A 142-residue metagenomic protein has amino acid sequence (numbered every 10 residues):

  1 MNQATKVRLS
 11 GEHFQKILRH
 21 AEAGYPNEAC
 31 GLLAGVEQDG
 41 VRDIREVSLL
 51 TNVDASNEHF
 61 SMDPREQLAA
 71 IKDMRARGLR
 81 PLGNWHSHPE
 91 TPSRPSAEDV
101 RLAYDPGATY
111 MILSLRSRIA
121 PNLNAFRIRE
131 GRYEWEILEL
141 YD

Functional and structural regions predicted by a protein language model:
M1-P81, E90-D142: Conserved beta-strand-loop surface patch within small alpha/beta domains used for substrate/adaptor or ligand engagement
S87: Short, well-ordered beta-to-alpha junction loops that form the rim of enzyme active sites and present histidine/acidic
